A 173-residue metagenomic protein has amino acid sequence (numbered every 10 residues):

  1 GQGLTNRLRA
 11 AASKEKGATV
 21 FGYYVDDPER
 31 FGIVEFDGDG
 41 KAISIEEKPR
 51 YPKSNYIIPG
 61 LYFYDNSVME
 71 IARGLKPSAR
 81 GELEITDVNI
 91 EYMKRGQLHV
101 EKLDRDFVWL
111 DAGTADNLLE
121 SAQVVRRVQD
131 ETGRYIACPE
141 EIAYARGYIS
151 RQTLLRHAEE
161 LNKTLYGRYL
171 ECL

Functional and structural regions predicted by a protein language model:
G1-G38, Y64-N66, A72-L75: Conserved beta-loop-beta/alpha segment of the NTase-like Rossmann-fold superfamily that binds/positions NTPs
T5-N6, T114, L170: N-terminal glycine-rich phosphate-binding loop and ensuing alpha1 helix
A12-S13, K41-E141, Q152-T153: Catalytic-core segments of class I nucleotidyltransferases/pyrophosphorylases that form NMP-activated intermediates
A18, Y24-D27, Q129, E141-I142 (+1 more regions): Preference for short coil/turn "hinge" residues that link or interrupt alpha-helices
V25, Y56-I57, E160: Generic detection of intrinsically disordered/low-complexity segments and helix-coil linkers/edges
A145: Short, amphipathic alpha-helical "recognition" segments used to contact nucleic acids or chromatin
Y148-L173: Short, amphipathic C-terminal "tail helix"
